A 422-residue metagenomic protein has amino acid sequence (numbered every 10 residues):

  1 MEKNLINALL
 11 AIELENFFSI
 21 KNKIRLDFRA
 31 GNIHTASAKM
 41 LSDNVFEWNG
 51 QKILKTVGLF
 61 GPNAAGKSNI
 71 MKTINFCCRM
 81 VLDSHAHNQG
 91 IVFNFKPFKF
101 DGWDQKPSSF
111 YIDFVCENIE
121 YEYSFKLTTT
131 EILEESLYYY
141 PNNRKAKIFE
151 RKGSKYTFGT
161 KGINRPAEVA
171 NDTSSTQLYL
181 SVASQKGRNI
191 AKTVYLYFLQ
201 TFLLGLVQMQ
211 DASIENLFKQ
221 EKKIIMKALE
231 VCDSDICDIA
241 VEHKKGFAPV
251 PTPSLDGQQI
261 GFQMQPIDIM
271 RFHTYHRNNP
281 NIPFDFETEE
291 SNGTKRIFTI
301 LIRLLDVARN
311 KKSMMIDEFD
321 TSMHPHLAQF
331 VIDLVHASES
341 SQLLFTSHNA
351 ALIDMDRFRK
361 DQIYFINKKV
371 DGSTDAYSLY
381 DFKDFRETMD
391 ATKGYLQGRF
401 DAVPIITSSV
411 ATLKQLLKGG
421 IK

Functional and structural regions predicted by a protein language model:
E2-A8, F330-K422: C-terminal lobe/lid and adjacent interdomain/linker elements of RecA-like ASCE P-loop ATPase modules
E2-F76, I421: Pre-Walker A-like glycine/lysine-rich segment at the N-terminus of P-loop NTPase domains
F17, E318-M323, A350: Conserved Walker B
D43-G58, P62-A64, M71-E122, T128-T129: Conserved P-loop NTP-binding catalytic core
T56-G61, S254-L305, S313, F319-M323: Conserved ABC ATPase signature
D101-Y156, K161, I366, L379-T388 (+1 more regions): P-loop NTPase motor core
E122-A248: Electropositive, glycine-dotted interaction segments that contact anionic polymers or phosphate-rich ligands
H324-Q329: Short alpha-helix of the ABC ATPase nucleotide-binding domain corresponding to the H-loop/switch region
